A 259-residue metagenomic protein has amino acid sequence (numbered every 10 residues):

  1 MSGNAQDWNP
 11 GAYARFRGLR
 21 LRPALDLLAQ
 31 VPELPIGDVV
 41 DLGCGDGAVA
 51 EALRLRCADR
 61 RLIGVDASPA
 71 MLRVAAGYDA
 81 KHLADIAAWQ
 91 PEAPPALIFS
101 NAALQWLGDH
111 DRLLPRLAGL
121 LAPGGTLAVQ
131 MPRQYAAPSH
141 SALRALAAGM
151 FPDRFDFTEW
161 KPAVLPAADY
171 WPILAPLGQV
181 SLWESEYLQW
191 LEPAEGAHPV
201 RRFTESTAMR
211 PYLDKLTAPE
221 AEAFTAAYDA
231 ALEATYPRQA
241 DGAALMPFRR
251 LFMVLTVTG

Functional and structural regions predicted by a protein language model:
M1-L34, A48-A52, M71, A208: Conserved class I S-adenosyl-L-methionine
W8, S181-A240: C-terminal helical/coil "lid" or tail adjacent to the Rossmann-like core of SAM-dependent
D38-P91, R112: Class I SAM-dependent methyltransferase SAM/SAH-binding core
F99: A conserved beta-strand element that flanks and buttresses the S-adenosyl-L-methionine
A102-A103: Short catalytic micro-motifs in class I SAM-dependent methyltransferases
L107-G108, L121-P123: Helix-to-beta-strand junctions that scaffold the AdoMet/dcAdoMet cofactor pocket in Class I SAM-dependent enzymes
L107-R116: A short, conserved alpha-helix within the catalytic core of class I
D111, T126-A194: Conserved catalytic/acceptor-binding region of the Class I
